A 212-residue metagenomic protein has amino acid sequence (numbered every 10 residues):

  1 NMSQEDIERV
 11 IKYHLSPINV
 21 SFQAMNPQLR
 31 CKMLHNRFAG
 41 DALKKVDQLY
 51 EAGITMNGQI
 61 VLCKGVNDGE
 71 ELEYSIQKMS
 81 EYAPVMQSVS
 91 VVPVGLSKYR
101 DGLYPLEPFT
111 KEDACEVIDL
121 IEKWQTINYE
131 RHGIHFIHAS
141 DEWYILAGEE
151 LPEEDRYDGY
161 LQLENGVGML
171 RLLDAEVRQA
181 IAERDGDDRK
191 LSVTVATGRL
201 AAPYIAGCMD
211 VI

Functional and structural regions predicted by a protein language model:
N1-V85, G95-W124: Conserved Radical SAM active-site core
S21, V92, S140: Conserved residues at the C-terminal ends of beta-strands
Y82, L96-I212: Auxiliary Fe-S-binding modules of radical SAM enzymes
